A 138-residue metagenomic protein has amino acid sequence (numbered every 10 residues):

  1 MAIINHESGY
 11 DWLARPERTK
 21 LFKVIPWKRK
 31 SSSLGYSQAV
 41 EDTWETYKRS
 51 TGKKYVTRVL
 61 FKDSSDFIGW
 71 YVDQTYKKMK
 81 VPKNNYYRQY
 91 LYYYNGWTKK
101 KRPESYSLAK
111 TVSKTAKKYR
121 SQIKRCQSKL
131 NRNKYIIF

Functional and structural regions predicted by a protein language model:
M1-I136: Catalytic glycan-binding domains that act on GlcNAc-containing polysaccharides
